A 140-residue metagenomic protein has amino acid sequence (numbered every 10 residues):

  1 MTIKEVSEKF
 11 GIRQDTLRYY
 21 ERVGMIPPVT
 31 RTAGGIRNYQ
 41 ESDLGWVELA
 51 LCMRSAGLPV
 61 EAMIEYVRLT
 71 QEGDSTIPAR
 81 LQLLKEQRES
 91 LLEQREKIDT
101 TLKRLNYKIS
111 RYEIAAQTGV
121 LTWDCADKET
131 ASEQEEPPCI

Functional and structural regions predicted by a protein language model:
T2-E8, P27-T30, E41-I140: Arg/Lys-rich, alpha-helical DNA-contact motif
V6, R13-T16: Short glycine/proline-centered loop/turn elements that form peptide/ligand docking sites
F10-G11, G35: Conserved beta-strand-loop-alpha-helix junction that forms the acyl-donor binding cleft
G11, R22, E96: Residue-level detection of the helix-turn-helix DNA-binding "recognition helix"
L17-A33: Major-groove DNA-recognition helix of helix-turn-helix-type DNA-binding domains
L17-R18, R37, S110: Intrinsically disordered, low-complexity segments enriched in small/polar residues
G34-Q40: Minor-groove-contacting beta-hairpin "wing" of winged helix-turn-helix DNA-binding domains
